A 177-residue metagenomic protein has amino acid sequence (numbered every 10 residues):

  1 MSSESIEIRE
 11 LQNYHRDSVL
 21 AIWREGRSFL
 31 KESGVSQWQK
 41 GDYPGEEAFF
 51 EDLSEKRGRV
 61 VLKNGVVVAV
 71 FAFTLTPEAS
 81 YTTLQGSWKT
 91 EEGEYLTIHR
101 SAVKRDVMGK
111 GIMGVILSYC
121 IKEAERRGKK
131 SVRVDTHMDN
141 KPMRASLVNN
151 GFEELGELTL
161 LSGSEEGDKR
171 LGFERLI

Functional and structural regions predicted by a protein language model:
I6-A21: A short beta-loop-alpha structural element at the N-terminal edge of CoA-dependent acyl/N-acetyltransferase catalytic
E7, S28-A48: Conserved GNAT-fold acetyl-CoA-binding loop/helix
K56-F71: Conserved beta-hairpin
A72-M108: Conserved acyl-donor/pantetheine-binding loop and adjacent beta-alpha core of acyl/acetyltransferases and related
V103, G109-K122, A145, N149: Conserved acetyl-CoA-binding loop-helix of GNAT-fold acetyltransferases
G114, R126, M138-G156: Conserved active-site alpha-helix within GNAT-family acetyltransferase domains
L117, A124-T136: Conserved GNAT acetyl-CoA-binding A-motif
D135, V148-K169: Conserved catalytic-core motifs of GNAT/GCN5-like acyltransferases
